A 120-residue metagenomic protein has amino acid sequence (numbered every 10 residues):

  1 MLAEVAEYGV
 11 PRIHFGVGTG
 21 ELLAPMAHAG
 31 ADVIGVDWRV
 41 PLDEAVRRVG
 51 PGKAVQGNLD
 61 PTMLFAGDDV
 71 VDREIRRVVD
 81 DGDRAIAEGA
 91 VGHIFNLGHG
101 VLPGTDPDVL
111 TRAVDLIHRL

Functional and structural regions predicted by a protein language model:
L2: Metal- and O2-centered redox machinery and metal/ROS homeostasis
A6-L120: Catalytic-face loop-and-helix region of soluble metabolic enzyme cores
